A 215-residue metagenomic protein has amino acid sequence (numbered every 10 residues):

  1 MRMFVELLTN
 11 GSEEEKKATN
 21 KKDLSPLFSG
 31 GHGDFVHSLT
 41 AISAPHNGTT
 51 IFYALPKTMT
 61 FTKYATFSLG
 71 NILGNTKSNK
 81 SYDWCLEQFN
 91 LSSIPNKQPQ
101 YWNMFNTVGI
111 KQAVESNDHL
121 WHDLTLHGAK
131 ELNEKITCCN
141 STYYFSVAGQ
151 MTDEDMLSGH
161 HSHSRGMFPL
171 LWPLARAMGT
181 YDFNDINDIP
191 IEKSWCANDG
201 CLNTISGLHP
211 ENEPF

Functional and structural regions predicted by a protein language model:
M1-F4, A41-S43: Conserved beta-strand->loop/alpha-helix structural units within folded catalytic cores of enzymes with alpha/beta
R2-N10, K21-K22, P56: Short glycine-enriched nucleophile-adjacent loop and the immediately C-terminal alpha-helix near the catalytic center
L8-E15, S194, T204-I205: Amphipathic alpha-helical interaction segments
N10-F35: Short mixed-charge
F28-F215: Helical cap/lid subdomain of alpha/beta-hydrolase-fold lipid enzymes that gates access to the catalytic pocket
